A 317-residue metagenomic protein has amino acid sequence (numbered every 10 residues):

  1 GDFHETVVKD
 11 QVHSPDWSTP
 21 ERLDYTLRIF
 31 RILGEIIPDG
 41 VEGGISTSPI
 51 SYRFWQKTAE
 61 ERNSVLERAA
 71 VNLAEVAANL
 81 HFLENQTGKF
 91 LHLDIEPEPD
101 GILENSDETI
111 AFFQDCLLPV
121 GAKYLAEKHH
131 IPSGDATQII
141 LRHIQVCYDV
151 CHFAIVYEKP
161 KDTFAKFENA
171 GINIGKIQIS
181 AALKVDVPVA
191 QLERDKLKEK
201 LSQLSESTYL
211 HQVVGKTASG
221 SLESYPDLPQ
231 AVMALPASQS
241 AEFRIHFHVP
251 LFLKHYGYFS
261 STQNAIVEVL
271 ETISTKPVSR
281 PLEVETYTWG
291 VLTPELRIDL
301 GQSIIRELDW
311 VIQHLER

Functional and structural regions predicted by a protein language model:
G1, V41-T47, L91-P97, I144-V150 (+3 more regions): Hydrophobic faces of well-ordered beta-strands that scaffold small-molecule active sites in alpha/beta enzyme cores
E5-Q145, I155: Active-site acidic/histidine proton-transfer and metal-coordination neighborhood in alpha/beta enzyme cores
L27-D39, K161-I172, V267-P277: Short amphipathic alpha-helices and their capping/turn segments at secondary-structure boundaries
S48-Y52, E96-D100, D149-I155, I179-K184 (+2 more regions): Active-site beta-loop-alpha junctions enriched in small/polar residues
P99-E108, C151-T163, V185-V187, H255-N264: Active-site glycine- and acidic-residue-rich loops that bind and position anionic ligands or nucleotide-like cofactors
H130-A182: Hydrophobic, well-ordered secondary-structure scaffolds
T163-L251: Aromatic-lined glycan-binding groove of carbohydrate-active enzymes
T217-R317: Flexible, acidic glycine-rich loops studded with aromatic residues
